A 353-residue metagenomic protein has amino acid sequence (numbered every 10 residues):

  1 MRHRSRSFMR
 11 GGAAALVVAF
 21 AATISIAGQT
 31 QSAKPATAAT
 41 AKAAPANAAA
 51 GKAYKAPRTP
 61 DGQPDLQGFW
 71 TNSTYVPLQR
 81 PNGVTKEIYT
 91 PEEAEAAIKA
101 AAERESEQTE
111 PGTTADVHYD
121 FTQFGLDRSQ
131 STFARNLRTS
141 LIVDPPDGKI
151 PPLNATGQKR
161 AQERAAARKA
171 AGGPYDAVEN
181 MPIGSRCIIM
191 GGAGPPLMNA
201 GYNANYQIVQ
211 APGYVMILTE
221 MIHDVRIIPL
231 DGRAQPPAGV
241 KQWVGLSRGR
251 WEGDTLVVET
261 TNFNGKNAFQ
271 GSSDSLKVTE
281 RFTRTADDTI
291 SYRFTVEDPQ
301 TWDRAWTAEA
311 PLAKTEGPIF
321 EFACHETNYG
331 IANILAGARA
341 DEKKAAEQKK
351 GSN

Functional and structural regions predicted by a protein language model:
R2-N353: PEST-like low-complexity, intrinsically disordered acidic/proline/serine-rich tracts that flank trafficking/processing
